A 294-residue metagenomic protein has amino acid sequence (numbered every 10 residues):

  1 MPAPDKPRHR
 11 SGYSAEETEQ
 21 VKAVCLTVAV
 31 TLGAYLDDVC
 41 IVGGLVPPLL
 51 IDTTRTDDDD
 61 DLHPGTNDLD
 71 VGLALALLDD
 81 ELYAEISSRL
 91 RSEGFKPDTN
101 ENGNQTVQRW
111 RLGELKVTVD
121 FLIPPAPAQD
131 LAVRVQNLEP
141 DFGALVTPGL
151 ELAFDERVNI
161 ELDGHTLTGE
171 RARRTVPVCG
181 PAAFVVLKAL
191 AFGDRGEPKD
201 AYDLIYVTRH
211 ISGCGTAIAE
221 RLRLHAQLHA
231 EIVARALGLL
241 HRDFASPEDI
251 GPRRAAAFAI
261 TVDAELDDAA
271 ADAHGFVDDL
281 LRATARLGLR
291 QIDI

Functional and structural regions predicted by a protein language model:
M1-I294: Compositionally biased terminal segments of proteins
